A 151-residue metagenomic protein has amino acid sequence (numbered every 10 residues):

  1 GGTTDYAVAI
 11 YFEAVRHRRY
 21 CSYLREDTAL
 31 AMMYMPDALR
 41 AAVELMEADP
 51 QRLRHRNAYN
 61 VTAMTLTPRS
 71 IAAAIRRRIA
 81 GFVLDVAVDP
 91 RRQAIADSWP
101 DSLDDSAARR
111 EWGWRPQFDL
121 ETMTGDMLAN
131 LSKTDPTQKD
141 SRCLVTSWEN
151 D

Functional and structural regions predicted by a protein language model:
G1-A29, M35-D37: NAD(P)-dependent short-chain dehydrogenase/reductase
Y23-R25, A31-D151: C-terminal substrate-binding subdomain of Rossmann-fold SDR/epimerase-dehydratase oxidoreductases
